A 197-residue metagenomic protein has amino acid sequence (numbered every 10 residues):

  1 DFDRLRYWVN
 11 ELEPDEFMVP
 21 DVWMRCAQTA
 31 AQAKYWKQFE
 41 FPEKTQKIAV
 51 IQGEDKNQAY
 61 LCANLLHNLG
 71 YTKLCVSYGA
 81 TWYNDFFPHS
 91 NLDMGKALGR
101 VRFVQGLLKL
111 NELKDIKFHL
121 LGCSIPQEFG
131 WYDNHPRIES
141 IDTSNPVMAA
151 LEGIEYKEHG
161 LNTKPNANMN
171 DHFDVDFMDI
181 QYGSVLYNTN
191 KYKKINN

Functional and structural regions predicted by a protein language model:
D1-Q58, L65: Active-site beta->alpha loop and helix N-cap motifs at the rims of alpha/beta catalytic domains
R6-N10, N57-H67, C123-E139: Catalytic cores of alpha/beta
D15-M18, Q46-V50, T72-S77, D115-H119 (+1 more regions): Structural preference for beta-strand elements that scaffold enzyme active sites
V22-M24, V50-E54, G79-T81, L121-P126 (+1 more regions): Active-site beta-loop-alpha junctions enriched in small/polar residues
M24-E40, N57, W82-L108, L151-H159: Active-site-adjacent beta->alpha loops and helix N-cap segments on the catalytic face of soluble alpha/beta enzymes
P42-T45, G53-T72, F87-H119: Short loop-to-alpha-helix "cap/lid" segments that border enzyme active sites across diverse enzyme classes
K73-D85, D142-A150: His/Asp/Glu-enriched short active-site or ligand-binding loop at hydrolase and phosphoryl-transfer sites
F103-F118, I125-N197: Alpha/beta catalytic cores of nucleotide-metabolism and tRNA/nucleoside-modifying enzymes
